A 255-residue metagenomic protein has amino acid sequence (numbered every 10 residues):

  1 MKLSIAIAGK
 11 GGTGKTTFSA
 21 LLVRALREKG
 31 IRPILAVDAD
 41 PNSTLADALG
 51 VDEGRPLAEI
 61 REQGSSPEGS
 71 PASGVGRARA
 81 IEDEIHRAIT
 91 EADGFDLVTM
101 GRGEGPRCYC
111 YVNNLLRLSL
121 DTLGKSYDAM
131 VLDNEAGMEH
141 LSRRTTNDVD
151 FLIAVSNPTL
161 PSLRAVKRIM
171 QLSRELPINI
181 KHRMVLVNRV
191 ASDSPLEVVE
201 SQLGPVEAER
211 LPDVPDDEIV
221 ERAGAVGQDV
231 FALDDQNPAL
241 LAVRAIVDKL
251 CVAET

Functional and structural regions predicted by a protein language model:
L3-P41: Walker A/P-loop phosphate-binding motif and the immediately C-terminal alpha-helix
L21, A25, A48, R144: Active-site signature of alpha/beta-hydrolase-fold catalytic machinery across serine- and Asp/Cys-nucleophile hydrolases
E28-A92: N-terminal phosphate/diphosphate-binding loop that engages ATP/GTP or pyrophosphate donors across diverse enzyme folds
A58, E209-D216: Beta-strand->loop->alpha-helix junctions that form or flank phosphate-binding loops in nucleotide-handling enzymes
R77-A92, D96-L132: Cytosolic-facing regulatory segments adjacent to core modules
Y111-P212, R222: Conserved catalytic-core segment of NTP-binding enzymes
V226-N237: C-terminal boundary of histidine-terminating zinc-finger modules
A242-T255: C-terminal alpha-helix
